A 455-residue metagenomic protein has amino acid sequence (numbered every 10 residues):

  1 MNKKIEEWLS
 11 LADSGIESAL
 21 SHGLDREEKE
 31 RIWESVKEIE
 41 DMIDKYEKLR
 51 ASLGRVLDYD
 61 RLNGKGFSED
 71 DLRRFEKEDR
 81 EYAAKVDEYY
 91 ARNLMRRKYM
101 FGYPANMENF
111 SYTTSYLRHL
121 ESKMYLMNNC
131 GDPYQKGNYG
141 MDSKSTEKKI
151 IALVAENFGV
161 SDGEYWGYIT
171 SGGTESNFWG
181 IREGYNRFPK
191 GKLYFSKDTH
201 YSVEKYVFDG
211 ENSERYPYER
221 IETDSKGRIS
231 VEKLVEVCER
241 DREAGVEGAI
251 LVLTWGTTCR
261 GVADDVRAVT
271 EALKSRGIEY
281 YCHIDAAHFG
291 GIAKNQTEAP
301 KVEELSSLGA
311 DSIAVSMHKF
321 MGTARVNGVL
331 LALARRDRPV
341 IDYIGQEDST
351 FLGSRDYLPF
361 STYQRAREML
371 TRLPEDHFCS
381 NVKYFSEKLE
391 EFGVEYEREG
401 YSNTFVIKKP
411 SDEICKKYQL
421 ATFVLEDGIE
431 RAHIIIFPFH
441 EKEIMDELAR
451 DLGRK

Functional and structural regions predicted by a protein language model:
N2-G163, R431-I435: N-terminal entrance/gating region of PLP-dependent enzymes' catalytic architecture
N2-L9, E164, Y168-V340: Conserved PLP-enzyme active-site core in the AAT-like
D70, R74, E78-E81, Y134-T146 (+10 more regions): Catalytic cores of large soluble enzymes that bind and process phosphate-bearing ligands
K136, K144-E147, I151, N177 (+4 more regions): Hydrophobic face of alpha-helices
E147-V154, S176-Y185, V203, T362-R367: Buried hydrophobic packing segments
E204, F208-N212, D342-G353, R372-K455: Conserved C-terminal alpha-helix-loop-beta "cap" of PLP-dependent enzymes that closes/shapes the active-site mouth
G256-T258, F289, M317-M321, N327-G328 (+7 more regions): Short, glycine-/Ser/Thr-/acidic-enriched flexible segments
N295-E399: Active-site C-terminal subdomain of aminotransferase-like
